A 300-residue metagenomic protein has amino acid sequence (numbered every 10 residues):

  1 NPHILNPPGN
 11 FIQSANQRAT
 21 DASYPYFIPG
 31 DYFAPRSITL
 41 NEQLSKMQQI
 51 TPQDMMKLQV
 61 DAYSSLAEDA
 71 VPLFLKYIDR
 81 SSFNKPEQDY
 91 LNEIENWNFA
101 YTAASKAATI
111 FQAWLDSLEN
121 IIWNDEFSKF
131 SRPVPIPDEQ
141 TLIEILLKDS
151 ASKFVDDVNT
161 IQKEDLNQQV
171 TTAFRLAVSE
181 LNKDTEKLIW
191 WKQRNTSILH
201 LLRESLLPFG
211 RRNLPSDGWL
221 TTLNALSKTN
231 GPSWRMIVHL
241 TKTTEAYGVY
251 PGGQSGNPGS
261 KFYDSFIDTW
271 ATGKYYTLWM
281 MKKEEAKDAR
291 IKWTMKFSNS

Functional and structural regions predicted by a protein language model:
N1-K76, R80-E87, N92-S300: C-terminal/peripheral segments of proteins
